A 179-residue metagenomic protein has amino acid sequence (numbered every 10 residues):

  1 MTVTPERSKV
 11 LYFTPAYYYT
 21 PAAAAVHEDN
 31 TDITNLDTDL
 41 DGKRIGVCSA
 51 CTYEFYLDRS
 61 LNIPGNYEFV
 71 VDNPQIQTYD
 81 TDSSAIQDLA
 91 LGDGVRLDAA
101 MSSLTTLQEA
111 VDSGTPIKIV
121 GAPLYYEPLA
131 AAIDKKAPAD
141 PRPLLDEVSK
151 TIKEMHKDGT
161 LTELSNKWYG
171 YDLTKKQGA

Functional and structural regions predicted by a protein language model:
M1-D39: Acidic, polar ligand-binding/catalytic clefts
M1-V10, Y56-R59, A90-Y126: A ligand-binding cleft/hinge motif common to bilobed small-molecule-binding domains
Y19-V26, L104, Q108-I152, Y169-A179: Periplasmic-binding protein-like
H27-C48, S60, P64-Y67, A139-D140: Flexible hinge/capping segments at coil-to-helix
T31-I33, V70-D88, E127: Short helix-initiation/N-cap motifs at beta->coil->alpha
L40, L89-D93, A131, V148: Hydrophobic residues within well-ordered alpha-helices
T52-D58, T151-Y169: Periplasmic-binding protein-like
Y53-D80, V111-D112: Ligand-binding cleft/hinge of the Venus flytrap
